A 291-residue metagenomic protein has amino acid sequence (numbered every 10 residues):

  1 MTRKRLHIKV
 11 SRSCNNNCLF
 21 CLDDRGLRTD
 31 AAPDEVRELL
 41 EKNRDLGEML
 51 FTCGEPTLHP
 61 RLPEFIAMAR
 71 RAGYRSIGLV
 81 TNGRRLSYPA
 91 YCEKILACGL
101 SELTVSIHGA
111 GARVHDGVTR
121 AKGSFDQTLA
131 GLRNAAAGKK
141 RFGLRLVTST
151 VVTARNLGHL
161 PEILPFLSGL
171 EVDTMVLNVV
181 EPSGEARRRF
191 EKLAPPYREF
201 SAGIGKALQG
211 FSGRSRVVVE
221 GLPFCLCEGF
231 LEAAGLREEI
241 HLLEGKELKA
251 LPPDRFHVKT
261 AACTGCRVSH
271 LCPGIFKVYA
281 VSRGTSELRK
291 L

Functional and structural regions predicted by a protein language model:
M1-P33: Canonical Radical SAM [4Fe-4S] cluster-binding loop centered on the CxxxCxxC motif and its immediate flanking residues
V10-C14, I107-G109, V179-E181: Short, small-residue-rich loop/turn micro-motifs
S13-D24, K259-K277: Local cysteine-cluster metal-coordination motifs and their immediate loop/turn environment, predominantly Fe-S cluster
D30-A31, A97, R113, A121-D126 (+2 more regions): Radical SAM enzyme [4Fe-4S]-AdoMet core and its adjacent flexible, acidic and glycine-rich loops/tails across
D34-G47, K277-L291: Short microdomains enriched in Cys/His and/or Lys/Arg
V36-L50, H59-N178: Radical SAM/AdoMet-radical enzyme domain recognition
L243-T264, V278-L288: Cys/His-clustered metal-coordination modules, chiefly Zn-binding fingers
